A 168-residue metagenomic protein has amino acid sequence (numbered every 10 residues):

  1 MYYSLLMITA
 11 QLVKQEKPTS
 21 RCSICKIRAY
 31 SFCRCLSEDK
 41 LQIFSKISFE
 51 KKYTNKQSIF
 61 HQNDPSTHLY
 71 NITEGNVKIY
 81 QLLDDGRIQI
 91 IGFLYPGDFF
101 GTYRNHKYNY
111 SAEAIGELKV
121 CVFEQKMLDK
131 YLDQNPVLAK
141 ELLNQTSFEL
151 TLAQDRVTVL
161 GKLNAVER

Functional and structural regions predicted by a protein language model:
Y2-T54, D98-F100, N105, Q134: Cyclic nucleotide-binding regulatory module and flanking cytosolic helices
I24, I43, H68-N71, I90-F93 (+4 more regions): Residue-level recognition of specific faces of alpha-helices
F32, Q57-E117: Cyclic nucleotide-binding regulatory domains
K40-I43, M127, L142: Hydrophobic alpha-helical segments typical of transmembrane helices and their membrane-interface/capping positions
F99, L128-D129: A generic structural signal for short hydrophobic patches within well-formed alpha-helices
D133-R168: Polybasic "coupling" helices that flank or enter modular domains
